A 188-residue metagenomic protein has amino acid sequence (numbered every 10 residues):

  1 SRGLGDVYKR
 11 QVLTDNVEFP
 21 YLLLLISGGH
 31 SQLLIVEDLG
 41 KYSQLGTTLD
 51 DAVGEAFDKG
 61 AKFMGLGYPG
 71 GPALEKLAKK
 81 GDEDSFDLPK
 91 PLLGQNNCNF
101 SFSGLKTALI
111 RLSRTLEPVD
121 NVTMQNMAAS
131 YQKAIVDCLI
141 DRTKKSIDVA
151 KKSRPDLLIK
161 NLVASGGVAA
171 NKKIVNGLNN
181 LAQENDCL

Functional and structural regions predicted by a protein language model:
S1-Y8: Short, small-residue-biased leader/transition segments that mark boundaries at the very start of proteins
K9, L25, S31-I35: Short beta-strand scaffold segments in enzyme catalytic cores
D15, E37-K80, K106-T107, R111-L116: Glycine-rich phosphate-binding loop plus the immediately following alpha-helix
E18-P20, I159: A general structural motif
Y21-L25, V163: Short glycine-aspartate micro-motif
G29, G166-V168, I174: Active-site metal-binding loops of divalent metal-dependent hydrolases
H30-I35, D87-P91: A short, charged helix-loop
K76-L162, N171-L188: A contiguous, well-structured pocket-lining segment that forms one wall/lid of small-molecule binding clefts in soluble
